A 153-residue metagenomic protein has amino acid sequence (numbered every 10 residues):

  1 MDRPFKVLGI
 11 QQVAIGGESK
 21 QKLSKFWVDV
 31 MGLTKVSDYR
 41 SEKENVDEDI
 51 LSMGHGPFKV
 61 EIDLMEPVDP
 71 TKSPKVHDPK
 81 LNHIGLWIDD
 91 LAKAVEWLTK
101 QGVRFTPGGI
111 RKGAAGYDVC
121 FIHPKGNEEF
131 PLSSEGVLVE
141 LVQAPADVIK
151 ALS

Functional and structural regions predicted by a protein language model:
M1-P4, V95-S153: Vicinal oxygen chelate
M1-S24, L81-I88, V142-S153: N-terminal beta-strand motif that seeds the catalytic metal site of vicinal oxygen chelate
G9-E18, D49-G54, K72-L98: Vicinal oxygen chelate
L23-V28, L98: Conserved active-site tyrosine of GNAT-family acetyltransferases
V28-V36, G102-R104: Conserved acetyl-CoA-binding loop of GNAT-fold acetyltransferases
T34-V76, A115-P145: Conserved short beta-strand elements that form part of the metal-binding/catalytic scaffold of enzyme active sites
